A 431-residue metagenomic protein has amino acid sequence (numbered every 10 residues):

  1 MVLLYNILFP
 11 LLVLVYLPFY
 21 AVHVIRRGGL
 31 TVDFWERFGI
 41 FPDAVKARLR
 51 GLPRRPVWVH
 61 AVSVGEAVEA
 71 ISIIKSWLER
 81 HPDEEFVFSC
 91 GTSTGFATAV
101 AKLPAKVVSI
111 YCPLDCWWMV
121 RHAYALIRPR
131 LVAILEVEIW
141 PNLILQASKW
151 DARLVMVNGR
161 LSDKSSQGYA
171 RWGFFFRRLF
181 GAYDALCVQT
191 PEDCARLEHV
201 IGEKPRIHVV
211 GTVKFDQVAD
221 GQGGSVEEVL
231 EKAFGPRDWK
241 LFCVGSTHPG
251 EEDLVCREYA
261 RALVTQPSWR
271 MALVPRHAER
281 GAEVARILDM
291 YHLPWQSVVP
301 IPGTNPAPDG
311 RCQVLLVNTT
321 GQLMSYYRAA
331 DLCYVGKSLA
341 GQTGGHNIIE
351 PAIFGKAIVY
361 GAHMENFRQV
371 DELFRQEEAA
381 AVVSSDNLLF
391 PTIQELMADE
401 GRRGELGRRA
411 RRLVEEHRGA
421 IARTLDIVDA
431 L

Functional and structural regions predicted by a protein language model:
M1-L431: Nucleotide-activated sugar donor-binding and catalytic core shared by glycosyltransferases and related lipid-linked
